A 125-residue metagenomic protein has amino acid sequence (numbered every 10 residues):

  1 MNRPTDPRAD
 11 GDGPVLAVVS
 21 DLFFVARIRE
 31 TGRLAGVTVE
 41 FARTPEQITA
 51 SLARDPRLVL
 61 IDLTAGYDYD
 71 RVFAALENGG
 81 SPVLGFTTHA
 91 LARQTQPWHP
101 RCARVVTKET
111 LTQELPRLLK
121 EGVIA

Functional and structural regions predicted by a protein language model:
M1-P14, P116-A125: Non-catalytic signal-transmission and effector/linker regions of two-component phosphorelay proteins
G13-D21: Conserved acidic segment of CheY-like receiver
G32-A53: A short, well-structured beta->alpha microelement
L52-L60: Short acidic/histidine-rich motifs immediately flanking catalytic phosphotransfer sites in two-component signaling
I61-L76: Conserved phosphotransfer microenvironments
D62, P82-T88: Short beta-strand elements of ligand-binding domains
A90-R104: Alpha4 helix (beta4-alpha4-beta5 surface) of REC/receiver domains from two-component response regulators
R101-R117: Output/docking surface of receiver
